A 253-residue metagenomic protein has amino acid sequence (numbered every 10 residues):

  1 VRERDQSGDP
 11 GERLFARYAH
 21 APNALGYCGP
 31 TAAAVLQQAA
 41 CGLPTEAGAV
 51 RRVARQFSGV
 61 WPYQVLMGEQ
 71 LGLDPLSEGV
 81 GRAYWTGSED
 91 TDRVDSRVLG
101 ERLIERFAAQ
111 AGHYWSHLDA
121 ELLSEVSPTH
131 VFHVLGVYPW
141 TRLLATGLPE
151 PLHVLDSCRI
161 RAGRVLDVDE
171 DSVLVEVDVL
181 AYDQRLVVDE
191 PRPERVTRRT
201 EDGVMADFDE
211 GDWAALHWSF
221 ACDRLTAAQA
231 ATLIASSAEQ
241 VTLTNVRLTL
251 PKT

Functional and structural regions predicted by a protein language model:
V1-L73: N-terminal low-complexity, intrinsically disordered tails enriched in Ser/Pro/Gly and acidic/polar residues
E89-D156: Anionic-ligand-binding alpha/beta catalytic cores of soluble enzymes and soluble regulatory domains that recognize
H153-D171: Structural detector for short beta-strands of small beta-barrel domains
V173-V177: SH3/SH3-like beta-barrel fold
V179-R198: Short, basic/aromatic beta-hairpin or loop at an interaction surface
R199-A215: Short nucleic-acid-contacting surface segments enriched for D/E, G, S/T with interspersed K/R
S219-T232: Short, Lys/Arg- and Gly-enriched loop/turn segments at beta-strand edges
Q229-T253: Short peripheral tails and domain-boundary helices/loops at the edges of structured domains
